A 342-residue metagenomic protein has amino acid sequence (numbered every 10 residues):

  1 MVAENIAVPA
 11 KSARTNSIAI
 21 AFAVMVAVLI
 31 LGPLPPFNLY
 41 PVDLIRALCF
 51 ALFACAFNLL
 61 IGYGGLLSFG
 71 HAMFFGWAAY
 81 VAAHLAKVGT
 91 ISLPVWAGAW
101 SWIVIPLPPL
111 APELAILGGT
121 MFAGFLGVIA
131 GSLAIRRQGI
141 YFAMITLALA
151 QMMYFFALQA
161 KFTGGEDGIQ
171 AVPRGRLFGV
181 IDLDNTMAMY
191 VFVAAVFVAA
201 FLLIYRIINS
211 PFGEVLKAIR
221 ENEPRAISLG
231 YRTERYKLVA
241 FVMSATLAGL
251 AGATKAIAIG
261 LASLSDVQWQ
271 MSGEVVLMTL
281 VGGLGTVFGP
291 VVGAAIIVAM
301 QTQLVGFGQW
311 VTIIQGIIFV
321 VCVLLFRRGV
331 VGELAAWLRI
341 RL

Functional and structural regions predicted by a protein language model:
M1-L342: Transmembrane alpha-helices and adjacent helix-loop boundaries
